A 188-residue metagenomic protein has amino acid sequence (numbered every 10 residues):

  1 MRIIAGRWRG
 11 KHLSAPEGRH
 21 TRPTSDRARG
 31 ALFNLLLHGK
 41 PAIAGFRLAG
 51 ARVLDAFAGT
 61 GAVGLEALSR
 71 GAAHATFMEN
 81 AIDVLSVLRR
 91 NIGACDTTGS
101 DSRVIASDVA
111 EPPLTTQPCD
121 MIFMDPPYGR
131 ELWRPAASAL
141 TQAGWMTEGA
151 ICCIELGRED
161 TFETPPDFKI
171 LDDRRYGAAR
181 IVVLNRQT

Functional and structural regions predicted by a protein language model:
M1-T188: Class I S-adenosyl-L-methionine-dependent methyltransferase catalytic core
